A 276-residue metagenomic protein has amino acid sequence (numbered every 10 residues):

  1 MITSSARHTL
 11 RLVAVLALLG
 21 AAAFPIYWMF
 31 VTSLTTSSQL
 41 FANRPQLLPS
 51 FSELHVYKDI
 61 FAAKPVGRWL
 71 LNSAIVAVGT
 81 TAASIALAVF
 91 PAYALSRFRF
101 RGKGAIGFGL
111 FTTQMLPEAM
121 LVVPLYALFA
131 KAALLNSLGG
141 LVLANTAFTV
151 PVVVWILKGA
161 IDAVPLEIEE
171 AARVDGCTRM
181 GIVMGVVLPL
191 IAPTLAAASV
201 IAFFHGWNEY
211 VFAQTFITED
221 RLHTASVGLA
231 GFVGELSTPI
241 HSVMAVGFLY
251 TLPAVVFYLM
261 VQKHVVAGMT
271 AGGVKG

Functional and structural regions predicted by a protein language model:
I2, R7-G276: A structural signal for multi-pass alpha-helical bundles of membrane permease subunits that mediate small-molecule
